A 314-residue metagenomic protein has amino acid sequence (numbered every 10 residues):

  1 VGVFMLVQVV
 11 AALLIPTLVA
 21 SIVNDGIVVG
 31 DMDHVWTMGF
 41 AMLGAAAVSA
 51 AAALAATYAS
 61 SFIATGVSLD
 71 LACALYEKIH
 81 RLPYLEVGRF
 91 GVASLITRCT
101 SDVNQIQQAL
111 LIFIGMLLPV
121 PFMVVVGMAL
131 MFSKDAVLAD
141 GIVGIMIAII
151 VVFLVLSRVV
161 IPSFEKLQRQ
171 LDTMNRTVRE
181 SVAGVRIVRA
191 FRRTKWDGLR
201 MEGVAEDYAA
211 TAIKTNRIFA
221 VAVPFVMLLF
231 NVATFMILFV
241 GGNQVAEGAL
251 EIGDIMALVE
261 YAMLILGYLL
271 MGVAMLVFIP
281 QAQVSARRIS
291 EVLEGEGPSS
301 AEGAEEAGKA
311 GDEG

Functional and structural regions predicted by a protein language model:
V1-G2, M38-M42, F90, Q108-A109 (+3 more regions): Hydrophobic alpha-helix/TM-entry signal in multi-pass membrane transporters
V1-V10, L14, L111-L167, M236-L250: Transmembrane helices of ABC transporter permease
G2-A55, A59, F132-A139, A246-I252: Transmembrane helix-loop-helix hairpins at lipid-water interfaces of multipass membrane proteins, especially the type-1
A11-N24, W36, A45-V92, I96 (+9 more regions): Juxtamembrane helix-loop junctions of ABC transporter transmembrane domains
A41-A53, M146-A148, F219-F235, F239-V240 (+1 more regions): Hydrophobic alpha-helical segments in the permease module
G91-A93, K166-K214, E306: Loop segments that connect adjacent transmembrane helices in multi-pass transporters
Q170, R179, A183, R189 (+4 more regions): Cytosolic ends of transmembrane helices, especially the final helix of ABC transmembrane type-1 domains
L293-G314: Primarily ABC-family ATPase nucleotide-binding module
